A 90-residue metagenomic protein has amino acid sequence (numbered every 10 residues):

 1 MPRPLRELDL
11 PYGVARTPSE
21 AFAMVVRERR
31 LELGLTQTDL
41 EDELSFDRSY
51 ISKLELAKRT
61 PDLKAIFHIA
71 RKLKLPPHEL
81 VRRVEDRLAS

Functional and structural regions predicted by a protein language model:
M1-L33, T38, P76-R82, R87-S90: N-terminal flexible/basic segments that precede or flank functional cores
M24, L63-K64: A generic alpha-helix surface/boundary motif
R30, E41, A70: The alpha-helix within a helix-turn-helix
G34-K53: Short alpha-helical DNA-recognition segment
Q37, R48, K58-R59, L63 (+1 more regions): The DNA-contacting recognition helix of HTH DNA-binding domains and analogous helical DNA-recognition elements
D47, K58, L73, V84-L88: The DNA-recognition helices of helix-turn-helix-type DNA-binding domains
K53, A57, H68, D86: Alpha-helical DNA-recognition elements
K64-E79: DNA major-groove recognition helix of helix-turn-helix/homeodomain DNA-binding modules
